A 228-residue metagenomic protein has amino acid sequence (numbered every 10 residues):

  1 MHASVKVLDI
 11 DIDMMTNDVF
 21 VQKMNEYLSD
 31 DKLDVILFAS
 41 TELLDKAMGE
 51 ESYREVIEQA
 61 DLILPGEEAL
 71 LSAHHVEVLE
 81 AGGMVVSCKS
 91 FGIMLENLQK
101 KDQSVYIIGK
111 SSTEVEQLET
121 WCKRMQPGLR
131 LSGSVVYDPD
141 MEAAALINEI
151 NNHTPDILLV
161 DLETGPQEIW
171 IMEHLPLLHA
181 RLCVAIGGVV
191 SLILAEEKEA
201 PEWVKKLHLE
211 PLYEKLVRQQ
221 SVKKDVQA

Functional and structural regions predicted by a protein language model:
M1-G83: N-terminal nucleotide/polyanion-binding subdomain common to many enzyme families
I36-F38, L64, I157-D161, V184: Structural motif
T41-L43, A69, L162-P166, V189: Short glycine-rich anion-binding loops that position phosphate/pyrophosphate groups of nucleotides and phosphorylated
Y53-Q59, E168-V190: A short, gly/pro- and small-residue-rich
L70-A143, E149, H153: Conserved beta-alpha
Y137-M141, H179-Y213: Short, flexible loop segments at boundaries between secondary-structure elements
I150, T154-T164, A180: Proline-aspartate-enriched helix->loop->beta-strand connector
L212-A228: A charged, well-structured terminal subsegment
